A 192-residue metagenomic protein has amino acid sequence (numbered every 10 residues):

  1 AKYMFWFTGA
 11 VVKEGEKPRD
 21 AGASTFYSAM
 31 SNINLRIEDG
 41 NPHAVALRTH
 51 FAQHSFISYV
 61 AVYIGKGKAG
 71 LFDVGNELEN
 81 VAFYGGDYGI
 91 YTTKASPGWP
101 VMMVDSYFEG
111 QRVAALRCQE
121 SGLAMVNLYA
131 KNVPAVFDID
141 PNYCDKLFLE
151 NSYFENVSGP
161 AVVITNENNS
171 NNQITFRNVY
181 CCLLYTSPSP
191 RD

Functional and structural regions predicted by a protein language model:
A1-D192: Extracellular/periplasmic carbohydrate-active domains that bind, remodel, or depolymerize complex polysaccharides
